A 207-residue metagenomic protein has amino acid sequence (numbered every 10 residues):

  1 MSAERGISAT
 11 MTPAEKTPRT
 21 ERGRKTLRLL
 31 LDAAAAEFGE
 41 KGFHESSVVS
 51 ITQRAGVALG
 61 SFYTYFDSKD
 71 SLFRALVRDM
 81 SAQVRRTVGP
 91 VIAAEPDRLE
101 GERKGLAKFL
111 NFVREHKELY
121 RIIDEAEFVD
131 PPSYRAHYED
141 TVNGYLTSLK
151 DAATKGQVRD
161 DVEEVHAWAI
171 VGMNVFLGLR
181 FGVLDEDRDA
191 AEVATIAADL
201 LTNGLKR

Functional and structural regions predicted by a protein language model:
M1-A14, N111-E115, T147-T154, M173 (+2 more regions): C-terminal peripheral helix-coil segments that are non-catalytic and often amphipathic
M1-R19, D32-A36, E45-S47, A55-G56 (+2 more regions): Short glycine/proline-centered loop/turn elements that form peptide/ligand docking sites
K25-L29, E37-S71, A75: Helix-turn-helix
T26, K69, L76, M80 (+7 more regions): Hydrophobic/aromatic residues within well-ordered alpha-helical segments
L30, A34-F38, V84, F109: Short hydrophobic clusters on alpha-helical segments that form packing/core surfaces in small helical domains
A75, R86-E115, H166, I170 (+1 more regions): Hydrophobic alpha-helical connector segments
A82-R85, P131-Q157, E164-W168, F176 (+1 more regions): Amphipathic alpha-helical packing segments from all-alpha helical-bundle domains
K104, R114-T147, Q157, V183: Short secondary-structure transition hinges
